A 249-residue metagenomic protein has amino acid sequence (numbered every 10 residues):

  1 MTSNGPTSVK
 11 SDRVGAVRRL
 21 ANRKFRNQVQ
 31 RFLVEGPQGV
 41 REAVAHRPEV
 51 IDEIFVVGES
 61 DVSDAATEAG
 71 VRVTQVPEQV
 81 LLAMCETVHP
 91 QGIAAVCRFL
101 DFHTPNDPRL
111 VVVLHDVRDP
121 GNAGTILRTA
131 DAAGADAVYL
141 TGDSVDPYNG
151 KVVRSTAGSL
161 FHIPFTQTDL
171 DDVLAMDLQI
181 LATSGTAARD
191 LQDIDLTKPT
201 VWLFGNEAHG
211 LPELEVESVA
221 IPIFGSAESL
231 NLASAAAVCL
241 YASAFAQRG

Functional and structural regions predicted by a protein language model:
M1-P120, D143, A244: Arg/Lys-rich RNA-binding interfaces used to dock onto structured RNA substrates
Q28-R31, V50-E53, G70-V71, D136-V138 (+3 more regions): Short active-site oxyanion
G36, R118-T125, S229-A235: Amphipathic alpha-helical repeat scaffolds
P37, V57-V62, F99, L170 (+2 more regions): Short, polar loop motifs at secondary-structure junctions
V62-A69, T104-D107, L174-A175, I194 (+1 more regions): Short loop/helix-cap segments at secondary-structure boundaries that form the rim of catalytic
A95, T129-A133, S144-F161, E213-G249: Structured adenosyl-cofactor binding patch, chiefly the S-adenosyl-L-methionine
V96-A187: RNA substrate-binding interface of SAM-dependent RNA methyltransferases
A182-E228: Active-site/ligand-binding-proximal alpha/beta "capping" segment
